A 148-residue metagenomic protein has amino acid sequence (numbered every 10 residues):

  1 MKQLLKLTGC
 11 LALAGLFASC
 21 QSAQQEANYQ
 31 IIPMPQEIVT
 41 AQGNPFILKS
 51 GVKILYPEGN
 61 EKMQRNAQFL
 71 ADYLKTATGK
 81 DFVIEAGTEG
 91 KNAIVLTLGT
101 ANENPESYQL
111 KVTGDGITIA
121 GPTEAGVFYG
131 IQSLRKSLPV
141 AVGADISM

Functional and structural regions predicted by a protein language model:
M1-G9: Bacterial N-terminal signal peptides that target proteins for export
L11-A14: Sec-dependent N-terminal signal peptides of Gram-positive bacterial secreted proteins and lipoproteins
L16-S19: C-terminal motif of bacterial Sec signal peptides marking the signal peptidase cleavage site
Q21-M148: Contiguous, structured surface segment used for ligand recognition
